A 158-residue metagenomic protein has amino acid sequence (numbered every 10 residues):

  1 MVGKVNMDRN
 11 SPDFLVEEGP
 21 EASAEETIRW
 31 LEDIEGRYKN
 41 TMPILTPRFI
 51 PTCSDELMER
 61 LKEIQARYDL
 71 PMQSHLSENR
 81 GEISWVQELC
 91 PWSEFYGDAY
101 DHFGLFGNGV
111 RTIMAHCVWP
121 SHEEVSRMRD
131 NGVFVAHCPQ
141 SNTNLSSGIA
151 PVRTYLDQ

Functional and structural regions predicted by a protein language model:
M1-V118: Metal-coordinating catalytic core of metallo-dependent amide/deamination hydrolases
L105-Q158: Active-site-adjacent C-terminal substructures of enzyme catalytic domains
